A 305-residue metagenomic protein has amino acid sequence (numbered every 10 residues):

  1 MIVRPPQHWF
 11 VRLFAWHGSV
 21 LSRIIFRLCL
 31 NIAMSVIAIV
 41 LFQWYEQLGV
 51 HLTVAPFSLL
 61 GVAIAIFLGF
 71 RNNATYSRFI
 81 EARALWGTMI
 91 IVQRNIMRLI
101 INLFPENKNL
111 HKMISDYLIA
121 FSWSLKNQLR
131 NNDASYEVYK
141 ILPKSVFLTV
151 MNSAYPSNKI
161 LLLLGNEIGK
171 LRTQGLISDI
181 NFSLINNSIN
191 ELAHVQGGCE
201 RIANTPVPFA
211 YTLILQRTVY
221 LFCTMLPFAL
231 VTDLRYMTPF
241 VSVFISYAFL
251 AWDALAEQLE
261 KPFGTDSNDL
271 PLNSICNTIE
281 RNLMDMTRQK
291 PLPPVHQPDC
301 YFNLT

Functional and structural regions predicted by a protein language model:
M1-G87, E106, L234-R235, R281 (+1 more regions): N-terminal juxtamembrane/topogenic regions of multi-pass membrane proteins
V3, S246, L250, L255-T305: Cytosolic/matrix-facing juxtamembrane and C-terminal tails of multi-pass cellular membrane proteins
F10-S22, I180, N187, A193-R217 (+2 more regions): Membrane-interface, cytosolic juxtamembrane amphipathic helix immediately N-terminal to a transmembrane helix, enriched
A33-V50, V219-D253: Juxtamembrane "helix exit" motif at the C-terminal ends of alpha-helical transmembrane segments in multi-pass membrane
T75-F79, T88, L99, A251-P262: Membrane-spanning helices that line or support transport/gating and their immediate boundary helices in channels
G87-L103: Amphipathic, membrane-active segments
L99-F209: Structured inter-helical modules in multipass membrane proteins
Y211, L226-A229, M237, F263-S267 (+1 more regions): Long amphipathic all-alpha helical oligomerization modules
